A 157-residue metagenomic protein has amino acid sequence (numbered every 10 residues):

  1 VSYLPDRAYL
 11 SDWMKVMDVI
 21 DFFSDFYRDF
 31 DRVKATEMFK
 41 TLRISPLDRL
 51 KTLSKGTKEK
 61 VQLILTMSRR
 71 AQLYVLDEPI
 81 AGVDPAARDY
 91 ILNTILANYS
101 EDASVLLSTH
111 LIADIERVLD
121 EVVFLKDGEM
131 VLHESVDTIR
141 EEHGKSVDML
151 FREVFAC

Functional and structural regions predicted by a protein language model:
Y3-V61: ABC-family P-loop ATPase nucleotide-binding domains
Y74-E78, V83: Catalytic Walker B motif of ABC-type/P-loop ATPase nucleotide-binding domains
P85-A87: Helix N-cap at the start of a conserved alpha-helix in ABC-type nucleotide-binding domains
A103-L111: Conserved H-loop
I115-R117: A short, surface-exposed alpha-helical micro-motif characterized by mixed small hydrophobic and charged/polar residues
H133-E134: ABC ATPase "signature
